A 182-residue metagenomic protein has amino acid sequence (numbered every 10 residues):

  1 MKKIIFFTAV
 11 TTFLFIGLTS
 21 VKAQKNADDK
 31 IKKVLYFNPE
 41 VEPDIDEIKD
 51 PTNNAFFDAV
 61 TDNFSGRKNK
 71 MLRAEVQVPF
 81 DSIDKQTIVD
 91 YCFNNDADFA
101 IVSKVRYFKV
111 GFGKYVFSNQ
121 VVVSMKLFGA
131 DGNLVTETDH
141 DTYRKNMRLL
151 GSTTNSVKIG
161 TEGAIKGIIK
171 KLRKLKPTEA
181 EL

Functional and structural regions predicted by a protein language model:
M1-K25: Bacterial Sec-dependent N-terminal signal peptides
T8, K104-Y107, T142: Residues that line or immediately flank small-molecule/substrate-binding pockets and catalytic motifs
G17-M71, L172-L182: A structural "domain/chain start" motif
Q24-K33, N63, F128-L182: C-terminal/domain-edge helix-coil "capping" segments
K25, S82-V135, M147: Surface-exposed short loop/turn segments
E47-A55, S82, G151-G163: Soluble non-cytosolic domains of exported or imported proteins
N53, F57, T61, K85-V89 (+2 more regions): Extracytoplasmic/secreted envelope proteins and their assembly/folding machinery, especially bacterial periplasmic
R73-I83: Short beta->alpha junction loops
